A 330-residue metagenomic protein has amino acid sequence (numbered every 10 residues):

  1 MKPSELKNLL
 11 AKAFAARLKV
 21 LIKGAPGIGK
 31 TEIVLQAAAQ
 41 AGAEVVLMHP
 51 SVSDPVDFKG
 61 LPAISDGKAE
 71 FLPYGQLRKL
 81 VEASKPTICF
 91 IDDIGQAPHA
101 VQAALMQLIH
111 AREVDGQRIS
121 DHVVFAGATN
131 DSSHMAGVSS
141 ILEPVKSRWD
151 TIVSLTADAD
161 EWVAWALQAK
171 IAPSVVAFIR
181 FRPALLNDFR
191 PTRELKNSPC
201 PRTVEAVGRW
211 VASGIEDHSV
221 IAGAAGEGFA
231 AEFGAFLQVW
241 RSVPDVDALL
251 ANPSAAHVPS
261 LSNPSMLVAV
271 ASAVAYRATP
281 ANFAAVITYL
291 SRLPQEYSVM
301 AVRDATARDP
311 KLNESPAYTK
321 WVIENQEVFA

Functional and structural regions predicted by a protein language model:
M1-A330: C-terminal regulatory/interaction module of P-loop NTP-utilizing enzymes
